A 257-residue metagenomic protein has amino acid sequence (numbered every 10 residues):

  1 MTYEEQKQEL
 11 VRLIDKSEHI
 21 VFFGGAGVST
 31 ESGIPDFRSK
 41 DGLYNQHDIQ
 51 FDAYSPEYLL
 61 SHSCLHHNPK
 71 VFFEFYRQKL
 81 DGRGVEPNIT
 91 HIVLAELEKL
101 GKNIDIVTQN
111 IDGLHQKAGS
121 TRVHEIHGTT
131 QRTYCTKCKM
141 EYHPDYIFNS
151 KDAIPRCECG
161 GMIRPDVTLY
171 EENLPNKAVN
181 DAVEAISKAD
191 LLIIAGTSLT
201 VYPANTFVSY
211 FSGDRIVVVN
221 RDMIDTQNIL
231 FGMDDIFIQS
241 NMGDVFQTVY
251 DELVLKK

Functional and structural regions predicted by a protein language model:
M1-K257: Conserved catalytic core of sirtuin-type NAD+-dependent deacylases
